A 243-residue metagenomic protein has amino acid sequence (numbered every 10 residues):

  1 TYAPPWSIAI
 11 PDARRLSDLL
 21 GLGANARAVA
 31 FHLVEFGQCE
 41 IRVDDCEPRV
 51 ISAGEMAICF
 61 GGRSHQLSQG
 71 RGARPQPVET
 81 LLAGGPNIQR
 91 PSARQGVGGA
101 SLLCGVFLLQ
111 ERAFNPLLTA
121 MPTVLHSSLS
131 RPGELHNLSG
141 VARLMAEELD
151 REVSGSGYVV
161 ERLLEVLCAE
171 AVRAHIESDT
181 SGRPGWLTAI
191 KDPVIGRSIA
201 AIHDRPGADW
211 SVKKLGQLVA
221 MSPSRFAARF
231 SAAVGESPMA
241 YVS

Functional and structural regions predicted by a protein language model:
T1-V50, E55, R63-P91: Generic protein-terminus/edge-of-domain signal
V29, A100-L103: Change "...and in nucleic-acid phosphodiester-cleaving endonucleases..." to "...and in nucleic-acid processing enzymes
G37, G70, E148-R151, A174 (+1 more regions): Generic structural signal for alpha-helix termini and adjacent loop/cap motifs
V50, G157-E161, A240: Alpha-helix N-cap/helix-initiation sites
A57-F60, L102-C104: Short hydrophobic-aromatic micro-motifs
G70-A100, E111-H126: Double-stranded beta-helix
L103-A200: An amphipathic alpha-helical interaction segment
V166, E170-I176, D192, R197-S243: Basic/polar phosphate-binding segments, predominantly the helix-turn-helix DNA-binding elements of transcriptional
